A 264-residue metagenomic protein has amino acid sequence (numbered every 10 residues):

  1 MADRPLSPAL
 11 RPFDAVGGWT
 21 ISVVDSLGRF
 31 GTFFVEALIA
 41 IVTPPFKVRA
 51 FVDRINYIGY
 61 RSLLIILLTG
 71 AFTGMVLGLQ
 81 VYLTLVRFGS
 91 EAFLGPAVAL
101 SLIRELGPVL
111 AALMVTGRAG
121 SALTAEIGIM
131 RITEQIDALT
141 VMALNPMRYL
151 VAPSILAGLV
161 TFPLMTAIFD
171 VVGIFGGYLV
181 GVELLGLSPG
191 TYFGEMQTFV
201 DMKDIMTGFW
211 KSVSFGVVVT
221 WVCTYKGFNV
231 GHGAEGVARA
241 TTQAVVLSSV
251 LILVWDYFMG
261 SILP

Functional and structural regions predicted by a protein language model:
A2-R49, K226-G231: Short, membrane-interfacial amphipathic segments enriched in basic
R54-L110, M114: Active-site cofactor/substrate anionic-group-binding motifs, chiefly glycine- and Lys/Arg-rich phosphate-binding loops
G59, L63, L67, L106 (+4 more regions): Selective transmembrane-helix segments that form parts of the transport pathway or gating/packing helices in multipass
L64-L67, G107-A111, I205-V213, V246: Hydrophobic alpha-helical transmembrane segments
Q80-I103, M165-V213, V217, W221-T241 (+1 more regions): Membrane-interfacial helix-loop-helix connectors in multipass membrane proteins
L94-D137, V222: Hydrophobic alpha-helical transmembrane segments of multi-pass membrane transport proteins
I127-A152, A234-V237: Short cytoplasmic-facing helical segments at TM-TM junctions of multi-pass membrane proteins
V237, Q243-M259: Final/C-terminal transmembrane alpha-helix of multipass membrane proteins
